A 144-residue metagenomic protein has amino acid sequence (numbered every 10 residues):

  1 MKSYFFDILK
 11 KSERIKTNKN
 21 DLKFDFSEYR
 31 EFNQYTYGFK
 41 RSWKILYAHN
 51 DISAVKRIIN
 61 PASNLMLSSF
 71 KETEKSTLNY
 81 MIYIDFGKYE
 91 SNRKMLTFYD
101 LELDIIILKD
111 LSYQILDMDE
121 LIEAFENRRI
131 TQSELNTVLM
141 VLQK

Functional and structural regions predicted by a protein language model:
M1-S53: Charge-rich, low-complexity N-terminal segments
R30, I59, I106-I107: Well-ordered beta-strand positions
F32-Y35, P61, Y83-I84, I115 (+1 more regions): Residue-level signal for well-ordered alpha-helical segments
K40-S91: The feature represents the first ordered module of a protein
N79-Y83, F98-E102, D110: Broad gene-expression machinery/nucleic-acid interaction feature
K88-I107: Short acidic, Pro/Gly- and aromatic-enriched capping/linker segments at domain boundaries
L101-Q143: A hydrophobic, small-residue-rich beta->alpha segment in the mid-to-C-terminal subdomain of diverse proteins
